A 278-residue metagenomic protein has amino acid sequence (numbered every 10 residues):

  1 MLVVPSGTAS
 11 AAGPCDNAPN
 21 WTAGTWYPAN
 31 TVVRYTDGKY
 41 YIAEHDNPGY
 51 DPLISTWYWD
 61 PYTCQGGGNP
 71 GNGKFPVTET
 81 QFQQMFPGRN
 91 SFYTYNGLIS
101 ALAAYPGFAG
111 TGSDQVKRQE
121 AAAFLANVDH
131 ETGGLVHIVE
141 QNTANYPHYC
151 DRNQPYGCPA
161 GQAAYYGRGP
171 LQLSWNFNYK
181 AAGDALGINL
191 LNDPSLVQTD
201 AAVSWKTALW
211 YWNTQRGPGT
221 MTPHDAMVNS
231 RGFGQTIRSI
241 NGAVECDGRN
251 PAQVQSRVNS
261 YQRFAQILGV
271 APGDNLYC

Functional and structural regions predicted by a protein language model:
M1-A11: Secretory targeting and sorting signals
S10, G38, W59, N145 (+3 more regions): Disulfide-bonded cysteine motifs in exported proteins
S10-P70: Tryptophan-rich substrate-binding surfaces of secreted polymer-degrading and adhesive proteins
P14-D16, E44, T63-G67, Y149-D151 (+3 more regions): Sequence contexts marking disulfide-bonded cysteines in secreted/extracellular proteins
A29-V33, P223-V228: Short, surface-exposed beta-strand/loop micro-motifs that present aromatic residues
G68-A122, A126, L135, E140-Q141 (+3 more regions): Cell-wall glycan-active module
G71-G97, E120-T214, G232, T236-G242: Peptidoglycan-targeting cell-wall enzymes and recognition modules
T214-M221, D225-A226, R238: Mature extracellular or exoplasmic CAP/SCP-family domains and secreted bioactive peptides
